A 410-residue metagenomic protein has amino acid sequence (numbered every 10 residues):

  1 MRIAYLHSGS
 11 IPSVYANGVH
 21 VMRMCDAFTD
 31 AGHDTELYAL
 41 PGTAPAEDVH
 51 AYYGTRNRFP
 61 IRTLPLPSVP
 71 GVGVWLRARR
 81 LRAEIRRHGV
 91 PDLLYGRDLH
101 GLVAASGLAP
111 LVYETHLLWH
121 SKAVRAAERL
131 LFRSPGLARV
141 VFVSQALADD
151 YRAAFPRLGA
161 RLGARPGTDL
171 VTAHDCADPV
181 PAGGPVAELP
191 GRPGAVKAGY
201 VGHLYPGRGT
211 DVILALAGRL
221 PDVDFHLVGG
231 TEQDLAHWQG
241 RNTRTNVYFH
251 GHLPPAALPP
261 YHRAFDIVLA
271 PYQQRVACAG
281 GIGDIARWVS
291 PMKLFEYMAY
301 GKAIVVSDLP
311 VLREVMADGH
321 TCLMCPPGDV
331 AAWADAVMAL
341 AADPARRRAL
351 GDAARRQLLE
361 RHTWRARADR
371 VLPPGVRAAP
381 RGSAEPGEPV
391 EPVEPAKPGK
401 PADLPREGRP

Functional and structural regions predicted by a protein language model:
M1-P45, G89, R139, A215-L220 (+1 more regions): N-terminal subdomain of nucleotide-sugar transferases
A4-L6, V141, A177, P181 (+3 more regions): Conserved donor-binding/catalytic core segment of Leloir-type glycosyltransferases
H7-Y15, D26-L76, E84, L147 (+3 more regions): N-terminal strand-loop element at the rim of the active site of nucleotide-sugar-dependent glycosyltransferases
A105, K122-A123, S134-T168, A177-A182: A short, active-site helix/loop in glycosyltransferases that binds the activated sugar's phosphate group
R208, P254-A299, V306-M316: Nucleotide-sugar-dependent
G229, L235-I267, A277: Nucleotide-activated donor-binding/catalytic signature segment of Leloir-type glycosyltransferases, i.e., the conserved
P291, M316-G319, L323-A331, M338-P344: Conserved acidic donor-binding segment of nucleotide-sugar-dependent glycosyltransferases
A339, R346-E360: A short, well-ordered alpha-helix in the C-terminal region of glycosyltransferases
